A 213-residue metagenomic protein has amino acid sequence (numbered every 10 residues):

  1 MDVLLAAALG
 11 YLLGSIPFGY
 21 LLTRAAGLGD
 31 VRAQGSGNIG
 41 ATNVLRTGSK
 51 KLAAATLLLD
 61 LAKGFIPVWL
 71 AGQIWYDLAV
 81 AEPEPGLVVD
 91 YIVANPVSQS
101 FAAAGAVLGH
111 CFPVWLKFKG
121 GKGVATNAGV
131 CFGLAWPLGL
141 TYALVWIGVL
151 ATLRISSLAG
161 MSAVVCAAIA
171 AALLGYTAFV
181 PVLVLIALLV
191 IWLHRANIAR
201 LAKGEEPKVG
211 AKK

Functional and structural regions predicted by a protein language model:
M1-A6, W69-F101, F132-L138, A171-V182: Helix-coil boundary and interhelical linker segments in multi-pass alpha-helical membrane proteins
D2, A6, G10-Y11, S15 (+10 more regions): Alpha-helical transmembrane segments in multi-pass membrane proteins
L4-L9, A53-A54, Q99-A104, P137-L144 (+3 more regions): Hydrophobic alpha-helical transmembrane segments
G10-L13, T56, G105-H110, W146-L150 (+2 more regions): Alpha-helical transmembrane segments of multi-pass membrane proteins
G19-R24, G109-K119, W146-L153, R195-A199: C-terminal ends of transmembrane helices
Y20-L52, G120, N197-K213: Cytosolic, membrane-interface loops and tails of multi-pass inner-membrane proteins
G29-A41, W115-A128, I155-S162: Short, non-helical or kinked segments that cap or interrupt transmembrane helices
A41, L45-K50, A71-I74, G105 (+3 more regions): Interfacial segments of multi-pass membrane proteins
